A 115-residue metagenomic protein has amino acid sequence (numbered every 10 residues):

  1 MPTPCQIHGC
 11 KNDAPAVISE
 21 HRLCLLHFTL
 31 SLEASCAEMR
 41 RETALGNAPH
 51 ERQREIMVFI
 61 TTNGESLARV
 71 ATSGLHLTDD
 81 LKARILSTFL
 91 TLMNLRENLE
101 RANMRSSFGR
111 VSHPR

Functional and structural regions predicted by a protein language model:
M1-R115: Intrinsically disordered, low-complexity regulatory regions of eukaryotic proteins
